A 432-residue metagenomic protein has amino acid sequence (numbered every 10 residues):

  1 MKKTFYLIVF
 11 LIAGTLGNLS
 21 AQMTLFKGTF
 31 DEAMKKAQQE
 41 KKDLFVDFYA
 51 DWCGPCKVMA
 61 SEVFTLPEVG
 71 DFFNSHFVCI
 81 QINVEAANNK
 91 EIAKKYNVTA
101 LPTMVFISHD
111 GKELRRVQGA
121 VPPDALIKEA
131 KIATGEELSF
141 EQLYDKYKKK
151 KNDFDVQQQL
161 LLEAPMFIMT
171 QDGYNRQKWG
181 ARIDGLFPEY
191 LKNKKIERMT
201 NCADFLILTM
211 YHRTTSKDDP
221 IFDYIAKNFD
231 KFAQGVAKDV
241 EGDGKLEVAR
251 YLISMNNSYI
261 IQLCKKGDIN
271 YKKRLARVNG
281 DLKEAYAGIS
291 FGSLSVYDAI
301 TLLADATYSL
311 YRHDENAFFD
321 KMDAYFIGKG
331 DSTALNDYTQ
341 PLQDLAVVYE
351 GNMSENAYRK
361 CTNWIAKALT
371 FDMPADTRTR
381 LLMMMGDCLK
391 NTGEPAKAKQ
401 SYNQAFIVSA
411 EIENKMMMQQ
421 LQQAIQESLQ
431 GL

Functional and structural regions predicted by a protein language model:
M1-L25: Bacterial Sec-dependent N-terminal signal peptides
Q22-E40: N-terminal leader/targeting and pre-domain segments
M23-G28, F48, E62-N89, V98 (+1 more regions): Thiol-based oxidoreductase modules, predominantly thioredoxin-like and allied folds used for disulfide exchange
E40-G54: Short active-site neighborhood of thiol/selenol oxidoreductases, capturing the structured segment around
E40-L44, S75-V78, L101, S108-K112: Loop/turn elements at helix/coil->beta-strand transitions in domains of secreted/extracellular proteins
K57-S61: Detector for the c-type heme attachment site
T99-S139: Non-catalytic, surface beta->alpha helical segment in thiol-disulfide oxidoreductase systems
K151-L432: Oxidative protein folding and maturation machinery
